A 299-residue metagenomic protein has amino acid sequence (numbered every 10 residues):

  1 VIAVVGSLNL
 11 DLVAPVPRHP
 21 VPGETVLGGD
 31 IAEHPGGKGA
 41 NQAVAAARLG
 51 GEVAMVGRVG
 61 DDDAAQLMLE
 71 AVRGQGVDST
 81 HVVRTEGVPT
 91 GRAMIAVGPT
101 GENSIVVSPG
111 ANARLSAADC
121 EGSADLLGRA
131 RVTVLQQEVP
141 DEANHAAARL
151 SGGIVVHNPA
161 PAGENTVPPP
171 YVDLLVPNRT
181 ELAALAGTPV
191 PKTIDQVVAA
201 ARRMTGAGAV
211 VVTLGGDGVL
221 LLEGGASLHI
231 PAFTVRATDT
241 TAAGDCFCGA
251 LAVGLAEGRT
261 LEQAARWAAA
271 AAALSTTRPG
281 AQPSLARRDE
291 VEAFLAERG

Functional and structural regions predicted by a protein language model:
V1-R58, D63-G74, R236-T238: Glycine-rich phosphate/adenosyl-contacting loop at the front of the ribokinase-like
V13, V106, A184-G187, L222 (+1 more regions): Residues that scaffold the ATP/ADP-binding catalytic core of kinase and kinase-like folds
V44, R92-A96, S104-I105, G218-L222: Short beta-strand scaffold segments in enzyme catalytic cores
R58, H81-T85, I95-V132, Q137: Conserved phosphate-binding/catalytic loop of the ribokinase/pfkB sugar-kinase fold
D63-Q75, I95-V97, G101, D119: Active-site-proximal loop->helix
A71-G87: A glycine-rich helix N-cap at a beta->alpha junction
C120, R131-A199, A209, D217-G218: Conserved beta-alpha-beta core of the PfkB/ribokinase-like small-molecule kinase fold
E164-N165, P169-P170, T193-G299: Conserved phosphate-binding/catalytic region of the ribokinase-like
